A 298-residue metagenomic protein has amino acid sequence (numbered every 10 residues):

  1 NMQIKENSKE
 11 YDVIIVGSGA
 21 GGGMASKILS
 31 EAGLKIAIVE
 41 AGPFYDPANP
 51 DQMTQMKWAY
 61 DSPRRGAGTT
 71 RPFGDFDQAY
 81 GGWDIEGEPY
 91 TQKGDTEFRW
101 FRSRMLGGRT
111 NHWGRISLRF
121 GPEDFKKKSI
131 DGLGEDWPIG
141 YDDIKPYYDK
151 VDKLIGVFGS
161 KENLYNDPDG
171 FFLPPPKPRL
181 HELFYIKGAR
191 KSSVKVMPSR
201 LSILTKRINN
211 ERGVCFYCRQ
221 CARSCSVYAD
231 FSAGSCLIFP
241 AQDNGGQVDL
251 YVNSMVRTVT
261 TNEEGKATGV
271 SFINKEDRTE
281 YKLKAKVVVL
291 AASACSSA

Functional and structural regions predicted by a protein language model:
M2-K128, L133, P138, D142 (+2 more regions): N-terminal glycine-rich phosphate/pyrophosphate-binding loop and immediately adjacent elements
S8-Y11, D277-V287, A291: Core beta-strand elements of the Rossmann-like FAD/NAD(P) dinucleotide-binding domain in flavoenzyme oxidoreductases
Y11, L34-K35, V194, S254 (+1 more regions): Nucleotide donor/acceptor-binding cores
A20, G42, A285-V287, A291-S297: Glycine-/small-residue-rich beta->alpha transition segments that form the dinucleotide
G23-K27, F239, A298: Short, hydrophobic alpha-helix immediately C-terminal to the catalytic nucleophile
A67-W83, Y90-R99, R104, I116-R119 (+2 more regions): Conserved redox-cofactor binding core of oxidoreductases
R257-T260: Conserved positions in beta-strands of structured domains
G265-S271: Short, hydrophobic/aromatic-rich segments at coil-to-beta transitions
